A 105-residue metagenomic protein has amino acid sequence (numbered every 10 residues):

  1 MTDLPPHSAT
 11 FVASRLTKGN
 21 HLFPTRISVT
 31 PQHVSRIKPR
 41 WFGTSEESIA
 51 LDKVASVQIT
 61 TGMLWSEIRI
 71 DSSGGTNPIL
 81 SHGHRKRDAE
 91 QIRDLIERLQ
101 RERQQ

Functional and structural regions predicted by a protein language model:
M1-L22, V29, S35, T44-Q105: Acidic, Ser/Thr- and proline-rich intrinsically disordered linker/docking segments of eukaryotic scaffolds
K38-R40: N-terminal beta-strand/beta-hairpin edge segment
